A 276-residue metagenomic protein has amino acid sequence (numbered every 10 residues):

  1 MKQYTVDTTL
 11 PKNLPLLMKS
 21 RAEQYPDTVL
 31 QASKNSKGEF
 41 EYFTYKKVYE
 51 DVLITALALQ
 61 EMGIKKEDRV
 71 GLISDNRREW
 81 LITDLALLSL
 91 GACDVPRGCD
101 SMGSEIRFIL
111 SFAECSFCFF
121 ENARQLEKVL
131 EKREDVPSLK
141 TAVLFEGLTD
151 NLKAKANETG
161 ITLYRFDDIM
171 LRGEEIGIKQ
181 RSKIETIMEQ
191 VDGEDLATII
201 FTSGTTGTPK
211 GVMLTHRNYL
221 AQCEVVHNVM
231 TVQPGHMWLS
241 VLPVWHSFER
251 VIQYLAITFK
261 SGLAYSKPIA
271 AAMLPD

Functional and structural regions predicted by a protein language model:
T9-Q31, E50: A short N-terminal helical cap/helix-turn-helix that marks the beginning of AMP-binding/adenylate-forming
P26-V29, T162-L171, I176-F201, T208 (+1 more regions): Conserved pre-ATP/AMP-binding loop-to-beta segment of ANL
L30-L85, M102-R107, R165-D167, L214-H216: Conserved AMP-binding/adenylate-forming core of the ANL superfamily
Y42-K46, E189, A197-A221: Conserved AMP-binding A3 loop
L53-A56, R69, D75-V95, C99-G103 (+3 more regions): A short helix-loop-beta submotif of the ANL/AMP-binding
V70, L87, C118, L196 (+3 more regions): Conserved S/T- and glycine-rich ATP-binding loop of Class I adenylate-forming
S89-R172: Structural core segment of the AMP-binding/adenylate-forming
L220-S240, V244-D276: Conserved AMP-binding/adenylation subdomain of ANL enzymes
